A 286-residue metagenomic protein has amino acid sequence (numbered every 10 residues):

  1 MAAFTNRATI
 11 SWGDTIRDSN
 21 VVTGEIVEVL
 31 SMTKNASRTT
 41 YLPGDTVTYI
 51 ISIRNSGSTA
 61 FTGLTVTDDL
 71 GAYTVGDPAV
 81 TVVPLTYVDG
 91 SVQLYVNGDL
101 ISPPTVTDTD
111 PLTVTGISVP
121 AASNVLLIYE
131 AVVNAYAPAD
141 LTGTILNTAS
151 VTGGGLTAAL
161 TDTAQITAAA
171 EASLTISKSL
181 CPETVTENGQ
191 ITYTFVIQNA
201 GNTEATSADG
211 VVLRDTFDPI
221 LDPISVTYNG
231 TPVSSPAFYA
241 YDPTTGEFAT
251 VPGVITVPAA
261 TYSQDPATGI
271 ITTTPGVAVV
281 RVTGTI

Functional and structural regions predicted by a protein language model:
M1-I286: Exported/extracytosolic protein signature
